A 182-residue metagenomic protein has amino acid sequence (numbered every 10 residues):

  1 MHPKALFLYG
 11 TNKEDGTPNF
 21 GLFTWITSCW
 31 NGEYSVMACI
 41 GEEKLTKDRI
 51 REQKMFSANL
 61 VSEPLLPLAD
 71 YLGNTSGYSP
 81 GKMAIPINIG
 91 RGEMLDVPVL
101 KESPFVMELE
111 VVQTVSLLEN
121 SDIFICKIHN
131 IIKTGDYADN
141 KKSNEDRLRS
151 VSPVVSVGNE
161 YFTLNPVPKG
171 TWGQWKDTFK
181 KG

Functional and structural regions predicted by a protein language model:
M1-G182: Basic, polyanion-binding surface patches
